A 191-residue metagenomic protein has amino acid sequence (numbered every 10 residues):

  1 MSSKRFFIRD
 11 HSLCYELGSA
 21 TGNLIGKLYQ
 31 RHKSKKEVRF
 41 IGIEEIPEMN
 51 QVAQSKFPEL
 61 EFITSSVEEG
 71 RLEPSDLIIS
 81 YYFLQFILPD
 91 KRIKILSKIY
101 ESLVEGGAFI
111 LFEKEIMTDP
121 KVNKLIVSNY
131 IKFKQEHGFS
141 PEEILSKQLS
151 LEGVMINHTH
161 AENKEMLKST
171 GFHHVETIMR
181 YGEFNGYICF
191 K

Functional and structural regions predicted by a protein language model:
M1-D10: Conserved alpha-helix/loop element of class I SAM-dependent methyltransferases that forms part of the SAM/SAH-binding
Y15, T21-E69: Class I SAM-dependent methyltransferase SAM/SAH-binding core
I79: A conserved beta-strand element that flanks and buttresses the S-adenosyl-L-methionine
Y82-F86: Short catalytic micro-motifs in class I SAM-dependent methyltransferases
I93-E105: A short glycine-rich, Lys/Arg-flanked "PGG" loop and its adjoining helix->strand segment in the class I
G106-K114: Conserved beta-strand signature within the Rossmann-like core of class I S-adenosyl-L-methionine
E115-K168: C-terminal alpha-helical "lid/dimerization" subdomain adjacent to the S-adenosyl-L-methionine
T170-K191: Core SAM-dependent methyltransferase catalytic element
